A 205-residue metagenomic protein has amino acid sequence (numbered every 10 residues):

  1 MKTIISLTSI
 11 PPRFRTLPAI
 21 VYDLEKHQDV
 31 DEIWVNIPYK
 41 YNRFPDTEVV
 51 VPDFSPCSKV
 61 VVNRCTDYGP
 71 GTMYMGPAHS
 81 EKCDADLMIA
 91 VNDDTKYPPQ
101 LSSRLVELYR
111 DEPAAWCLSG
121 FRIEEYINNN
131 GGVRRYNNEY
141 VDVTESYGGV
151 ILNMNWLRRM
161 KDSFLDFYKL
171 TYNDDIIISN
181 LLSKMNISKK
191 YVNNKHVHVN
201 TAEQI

Functional and structural regions predicted by a protein language model:
M1-T3, P11, R15-I20, L165-I205: C-terminal catalytic/acceptor-binding lobe
M1-Y22, K40, V62-R64, M75 (+2 more regions): Catalytic phosphate/metal-binding cores of nucleic-acid and nucleotide-processing enzymes, i.e., regions that mediate
K2-L7, D23-L24, D31-N36, M88: Hydrophobic targeting segments
L7-S9, I37-Y39, C117, N193: Short beta-strand/turn micro-motifs composed of small residues that flank or help shape donor/cofactor-binding pockets
A19-E32, Y39-N42, D53-S55: Short, acidic, metal-binding catalytic loop of nucleotide-sugar glycosyltransferases
N36-A85: Active-site-proximal specificity loops/subdomain of glycosyltransferases
P77, K96-D166: Conserved catalytic core of nucleotide-sugar-dependent glycosyltransferases
D84-K96: Short beta-strand-to-loop acidic/aromatic patch adjacent to the donor-nucleotide binding site
